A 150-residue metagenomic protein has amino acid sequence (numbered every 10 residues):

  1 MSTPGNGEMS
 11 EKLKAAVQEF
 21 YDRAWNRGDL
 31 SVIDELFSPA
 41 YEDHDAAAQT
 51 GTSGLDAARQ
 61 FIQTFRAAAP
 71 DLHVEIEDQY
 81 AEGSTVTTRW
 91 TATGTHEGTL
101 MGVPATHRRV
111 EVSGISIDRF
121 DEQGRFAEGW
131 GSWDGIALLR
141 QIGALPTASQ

Functional and structural regions predicted by a protein language model:
S2-Q150: C-terminal and inter-domain tail/linker signature
